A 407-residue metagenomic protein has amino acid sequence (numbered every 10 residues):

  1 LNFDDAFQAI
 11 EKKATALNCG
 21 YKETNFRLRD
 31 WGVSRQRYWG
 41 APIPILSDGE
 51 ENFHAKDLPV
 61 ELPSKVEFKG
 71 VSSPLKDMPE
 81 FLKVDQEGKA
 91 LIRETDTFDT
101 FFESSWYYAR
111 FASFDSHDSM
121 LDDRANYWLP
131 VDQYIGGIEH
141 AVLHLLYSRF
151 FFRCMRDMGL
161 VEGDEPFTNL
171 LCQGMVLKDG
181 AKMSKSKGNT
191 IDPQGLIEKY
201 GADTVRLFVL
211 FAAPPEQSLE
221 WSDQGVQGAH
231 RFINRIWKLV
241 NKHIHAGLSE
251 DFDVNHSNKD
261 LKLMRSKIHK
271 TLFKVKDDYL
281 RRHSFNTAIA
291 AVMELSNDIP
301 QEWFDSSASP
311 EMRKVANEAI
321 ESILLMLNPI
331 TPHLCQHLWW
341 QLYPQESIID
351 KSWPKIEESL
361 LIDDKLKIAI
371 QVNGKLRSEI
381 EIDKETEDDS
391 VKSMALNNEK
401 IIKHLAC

Functional and structural regions predicted by a protein language model:
L1, I92-F98, Y134-G137, L177-D203 (+3 more regions): Conserved phosphate-binding loops in nucleotide/dinucleotide-binding enzymes
L1-A55, V66, K187, D192-G225 (+1 more regions): Residue patterns forming the tRNA-binding/recognition surfaces of aminoacyl-tRNA synthetases and related DALR
L1-Y38, S116-H117, I368-C407: NTP/phosphate- and nucleic-acid-binding module
K13-L17, D123-E139, T190-Q194, A212-D223 (+4 more regions): Glycine- and acidic
W31, E61-F98, F102, F111 (+7 more regions): Flexible, glycine/threonine-enriched loop-and-boundary segments that flank and lead into catalytic domains of large
W31-G40, R231-L239, L261-D277, R281-E302: Core structural elements
I45-K56, V60, L170, V176-L177 (+4 more regions): Acidic, turn-prone loop/beta-hairpin segments
D96-Y134: Active-site-adjacent "gating/activation" loops or surface patches in catalytic cores
